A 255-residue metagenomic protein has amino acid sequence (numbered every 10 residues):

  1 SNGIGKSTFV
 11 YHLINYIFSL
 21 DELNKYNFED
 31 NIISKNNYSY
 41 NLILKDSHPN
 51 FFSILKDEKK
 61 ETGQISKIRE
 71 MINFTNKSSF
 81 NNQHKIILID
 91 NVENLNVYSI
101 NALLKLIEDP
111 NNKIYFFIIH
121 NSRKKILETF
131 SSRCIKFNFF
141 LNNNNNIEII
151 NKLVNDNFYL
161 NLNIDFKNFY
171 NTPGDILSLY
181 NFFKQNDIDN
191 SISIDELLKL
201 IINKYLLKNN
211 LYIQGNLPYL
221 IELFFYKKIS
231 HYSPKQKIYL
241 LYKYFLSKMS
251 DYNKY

Functional and structural regions predicted by a protein language model:
S1-I89, Y115-F117: P-loop/Walker A NTP-binding region and its immediately flanking N-terminal helices in P-loop NTPase folds
G3, K56, N142-N144, K204 (+1 more regions): Generic structural motif
I4-L13, I17, H48-P49, S53 (+3 more regions): Charged, low-complexity, helix/coiled-coil-prone segments
Y16-L20, L106-D109, K227: Active-site catalytic microenvironments for nucleophilic, acid-base chemistry
L20, N151-Y255: AAA+ P-loop NTPase domains with strong preference for DNA replication initiators and clamp-loader complexes
N36-N37, Q64, N142, T172 (+2 more regions): Helix N-terminus capping/helix-initiation residues
K56-N186: Non-catalytic interfacial helical region
